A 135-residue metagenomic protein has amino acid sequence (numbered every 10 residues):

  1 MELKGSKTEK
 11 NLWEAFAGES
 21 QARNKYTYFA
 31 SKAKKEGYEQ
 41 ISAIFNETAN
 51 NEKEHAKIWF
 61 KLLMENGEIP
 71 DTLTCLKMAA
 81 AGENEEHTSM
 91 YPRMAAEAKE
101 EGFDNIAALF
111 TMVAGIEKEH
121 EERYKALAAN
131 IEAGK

Functional and structural regions predicted by a protein language model:
M1-K135: Non-heme di-metal
